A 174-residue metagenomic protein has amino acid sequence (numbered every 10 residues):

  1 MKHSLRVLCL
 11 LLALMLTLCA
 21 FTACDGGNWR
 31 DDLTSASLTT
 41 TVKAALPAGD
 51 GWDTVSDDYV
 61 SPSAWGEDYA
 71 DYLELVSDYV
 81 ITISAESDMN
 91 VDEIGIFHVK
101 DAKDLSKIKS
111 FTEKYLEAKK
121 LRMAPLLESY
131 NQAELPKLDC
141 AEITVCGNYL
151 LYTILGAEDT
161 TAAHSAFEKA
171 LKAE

Functional and structural regions predicted by a protein language model:
M1-L10: Bacterial N-terminal signal peptides that target proteins for export
C19-A23: C-terminal motif of bacterial Sec signal peptides marking the signal peptidase cleavage site
D25-D78, L171: N-terminal "mature-domain start" segment
T54-D92, K107-I108, Q132-D139: Short, compositionally biased low-complexity segments enriched in polar/charged residues
I83, E93-A102, Y149-G156: Second-shell loop/turn segments in exported
M89-L121: Mature extracytoplasmic domains of secretory-pathway proteins
K114-C140: An anionic, turn-rich surface loop/hairpin at beta-sheet edges that serves as a generic interaction/coordination patch
Q132-E174: A short, solvent-exposed beta-edge/loop patch
